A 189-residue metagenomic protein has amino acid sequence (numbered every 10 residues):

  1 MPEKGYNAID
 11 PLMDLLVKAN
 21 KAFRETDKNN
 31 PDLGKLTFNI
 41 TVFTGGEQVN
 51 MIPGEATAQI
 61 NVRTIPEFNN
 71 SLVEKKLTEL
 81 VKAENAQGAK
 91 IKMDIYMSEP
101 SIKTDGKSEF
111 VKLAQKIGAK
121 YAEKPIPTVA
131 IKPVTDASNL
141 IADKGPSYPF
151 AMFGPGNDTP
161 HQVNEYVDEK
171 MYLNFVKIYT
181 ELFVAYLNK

Functional and structural regions predicted by a protein language model:
M1-K189: Metal-dependent amide/peptide-bond hydrolase catalytic core, centered on the "pita-bread" metallohydrolase fold
